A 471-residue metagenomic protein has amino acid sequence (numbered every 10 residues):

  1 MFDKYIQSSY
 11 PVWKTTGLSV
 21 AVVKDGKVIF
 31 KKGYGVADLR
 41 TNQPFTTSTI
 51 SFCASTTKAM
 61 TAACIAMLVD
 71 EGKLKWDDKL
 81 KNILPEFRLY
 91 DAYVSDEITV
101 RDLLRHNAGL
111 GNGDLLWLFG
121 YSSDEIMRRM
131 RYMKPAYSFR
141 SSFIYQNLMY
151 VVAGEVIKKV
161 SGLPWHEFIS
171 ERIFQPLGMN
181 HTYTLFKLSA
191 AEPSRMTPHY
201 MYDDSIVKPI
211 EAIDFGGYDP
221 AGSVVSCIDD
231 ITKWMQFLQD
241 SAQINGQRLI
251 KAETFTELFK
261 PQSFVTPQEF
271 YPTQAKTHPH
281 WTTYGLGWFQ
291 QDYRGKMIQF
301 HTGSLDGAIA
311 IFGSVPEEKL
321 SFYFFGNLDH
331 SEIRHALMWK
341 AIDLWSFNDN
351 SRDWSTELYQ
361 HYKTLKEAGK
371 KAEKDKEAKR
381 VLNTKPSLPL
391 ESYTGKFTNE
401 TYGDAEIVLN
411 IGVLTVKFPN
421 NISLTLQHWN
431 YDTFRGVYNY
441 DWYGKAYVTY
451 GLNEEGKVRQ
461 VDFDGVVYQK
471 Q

Functional and structural regions predicted by a protein language model:
M1-K32, K158, L163-E171, M201 (+1 more regions): Catalytic loop of the DD-peptidase/beta-lactamase superfamily, centered on the K-T-G motif and neighboring
Q7, V12, V36-N147, G154 (+5 more regions): Active-site-proximal loop and beta-strand segments within enzyme catalytic domains
N147-L148, I333: Short acidic alpha-helix initiation/capping motifs at coil-to-helix transition points, especially at protein N-termini
